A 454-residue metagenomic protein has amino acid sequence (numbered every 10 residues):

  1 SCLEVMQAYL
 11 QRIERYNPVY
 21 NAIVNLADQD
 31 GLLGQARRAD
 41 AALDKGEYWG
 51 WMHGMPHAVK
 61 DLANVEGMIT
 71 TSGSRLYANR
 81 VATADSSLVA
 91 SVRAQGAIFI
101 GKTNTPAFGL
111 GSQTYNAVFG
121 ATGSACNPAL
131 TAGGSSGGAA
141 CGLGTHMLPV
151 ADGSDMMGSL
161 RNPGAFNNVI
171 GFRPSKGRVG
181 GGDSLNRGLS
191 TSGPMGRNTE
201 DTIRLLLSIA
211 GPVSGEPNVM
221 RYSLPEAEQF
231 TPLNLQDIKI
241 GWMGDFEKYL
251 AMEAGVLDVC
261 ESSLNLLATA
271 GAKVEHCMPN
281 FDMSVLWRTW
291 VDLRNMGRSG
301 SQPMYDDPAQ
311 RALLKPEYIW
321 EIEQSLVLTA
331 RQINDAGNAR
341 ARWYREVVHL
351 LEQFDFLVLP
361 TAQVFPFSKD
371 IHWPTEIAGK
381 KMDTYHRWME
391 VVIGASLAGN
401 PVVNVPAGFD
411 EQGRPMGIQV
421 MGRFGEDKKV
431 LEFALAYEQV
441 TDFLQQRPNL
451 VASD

Functional and structural regions predicted by a protein language model:
S1-M157, N265, A270-G271, E275 (+1 more regions): Gly/Ser-rich catalytic/binding loops embedded in alpha/beta enzyme cores
E4, Q11, R15, V19 (+8 more regions): Structural helix-boundary/capping segments
M52-S72, P232-G244, L293-V348, P360-F365 (+3 more regions): Short helix-loop capping/hinge segments that flank enzyme active sites or metal/cofactor-binding pockets
T70-N79, A251-A254, F367-P374: Glycine/threonine-rich flexible loop motifs
L76-R80, S190-R197, E323-L328, V420-M421: Short, well-ordered beta-strand elements within core beta-sheets of diverse protein domains
T103-G111, F281-S284, T361-Q363: Short, solvent-exposed turn/loop segments enriched in Gly/Ser/Thr/Pro and often Arg
Y222, R288, D335, F367-W388: Short, surface-exposed loop/helix-turn segments at secondary-structure junctions that function as lids/hinges flanking
V348-H349, K380-V405: Small-aliphatic-rich amphipathic alpha-helix that forms the alpha element of a beta-alpha
